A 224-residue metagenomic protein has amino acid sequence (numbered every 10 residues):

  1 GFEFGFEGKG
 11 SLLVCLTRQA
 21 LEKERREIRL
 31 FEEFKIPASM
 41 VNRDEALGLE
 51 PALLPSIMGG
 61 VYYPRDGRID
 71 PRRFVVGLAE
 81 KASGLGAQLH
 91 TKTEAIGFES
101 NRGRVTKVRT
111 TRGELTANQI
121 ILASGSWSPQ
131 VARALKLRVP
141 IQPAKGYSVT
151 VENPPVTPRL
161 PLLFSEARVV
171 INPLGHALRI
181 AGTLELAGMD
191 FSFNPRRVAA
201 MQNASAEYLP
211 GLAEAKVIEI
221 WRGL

Functional and structural regions predicted by a protein language model:
G1-G5, A95-T106, G113-L224: Active-site substrate-recognition segment that forms the wall of the catalytic cavity or substrate channel
G1-R43: Dinucleotide-binding Rossmann-like beta1-alpha1 core, especially the glycine-rich loop that anchors the ADP
S11-L13, G60-Y62, S148, R168: Short aromatic/hydrophobic contact patches that present stacked aromatics for nucleic-acid/ligand binding
R18, R43-D44, R72, T93 (+1 more regions): Alpha-helix N-cap/helix-start capping motif
E22-F34, L53-Q119: Helical element adjacent to the flavin cofactor pocket in flavoenzyme catalytic cores
S39-V41, Q88-H90, I218: General small-molecule cofactor/ligand-binding pocket signal
